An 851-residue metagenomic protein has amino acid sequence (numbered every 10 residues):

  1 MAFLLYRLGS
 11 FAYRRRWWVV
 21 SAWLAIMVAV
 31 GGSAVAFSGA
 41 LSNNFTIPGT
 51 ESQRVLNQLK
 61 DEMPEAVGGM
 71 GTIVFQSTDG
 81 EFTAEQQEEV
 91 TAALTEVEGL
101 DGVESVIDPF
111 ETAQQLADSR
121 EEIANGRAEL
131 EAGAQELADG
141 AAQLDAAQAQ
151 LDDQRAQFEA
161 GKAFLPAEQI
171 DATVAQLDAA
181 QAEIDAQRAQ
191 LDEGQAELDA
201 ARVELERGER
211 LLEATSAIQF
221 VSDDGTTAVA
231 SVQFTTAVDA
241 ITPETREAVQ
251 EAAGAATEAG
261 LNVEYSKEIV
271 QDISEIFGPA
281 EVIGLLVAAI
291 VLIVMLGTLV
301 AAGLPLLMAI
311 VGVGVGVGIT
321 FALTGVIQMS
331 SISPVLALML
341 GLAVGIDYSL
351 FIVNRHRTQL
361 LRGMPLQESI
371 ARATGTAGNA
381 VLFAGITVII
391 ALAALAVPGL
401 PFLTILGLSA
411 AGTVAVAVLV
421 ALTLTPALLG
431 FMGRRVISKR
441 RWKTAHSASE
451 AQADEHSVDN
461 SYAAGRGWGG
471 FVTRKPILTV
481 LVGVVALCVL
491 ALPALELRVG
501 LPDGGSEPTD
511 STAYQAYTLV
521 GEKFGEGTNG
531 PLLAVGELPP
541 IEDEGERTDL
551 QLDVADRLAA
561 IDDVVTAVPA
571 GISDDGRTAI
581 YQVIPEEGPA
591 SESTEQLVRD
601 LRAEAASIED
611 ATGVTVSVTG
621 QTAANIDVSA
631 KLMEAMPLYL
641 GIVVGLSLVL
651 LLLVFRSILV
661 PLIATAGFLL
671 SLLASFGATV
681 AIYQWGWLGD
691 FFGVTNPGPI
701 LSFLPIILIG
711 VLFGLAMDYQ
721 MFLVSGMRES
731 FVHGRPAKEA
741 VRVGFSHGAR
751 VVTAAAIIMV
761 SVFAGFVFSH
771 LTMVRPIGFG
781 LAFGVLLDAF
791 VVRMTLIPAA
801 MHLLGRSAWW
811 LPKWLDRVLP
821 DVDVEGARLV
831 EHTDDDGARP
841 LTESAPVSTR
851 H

Functional and structural regions predicted by a protein language model:
M1-G39, F234-V499, D610-V614, Q621-H851: Membrane-embedded transmembrane helical bundles of large multi-pass transporters/channels
G9, N43-I47, E81: A short N-terminal beta->alpha junction/helix N-cap motif
W17, A25, G32-L41, P48-A66: N-terminal cofactor/phosphate-binding cores enriched in small/glycine residues, especially glycine-rich loops such as
V35-G39, G69-T78, V232-Q233: Acidic/histidine-rich, surface-exposed loop or edge segments in extracytoplasmic proteins
S42, M70-T72, T227-V229, A337-M339 (+4 more regions): Short, solvent-exposed beta-strand edge segments and adjacent coil->beta transition regions
N43-Q53, Q76, M308, S333-A337 (+3 more regions): Juxtamembrane extracytosolic/periplasmic "stalk" immediately C-terminal to the first targeting helix
S52-L56, K60-V67, D79, E85-V263 (+2 more regions): Structured non-transmembrane domains adjacent to transmembrane bundles in polytopic membrane proteins
T72, V484-V485, L532-V535: Short coil/turn segments at secondary-structure boundaries
